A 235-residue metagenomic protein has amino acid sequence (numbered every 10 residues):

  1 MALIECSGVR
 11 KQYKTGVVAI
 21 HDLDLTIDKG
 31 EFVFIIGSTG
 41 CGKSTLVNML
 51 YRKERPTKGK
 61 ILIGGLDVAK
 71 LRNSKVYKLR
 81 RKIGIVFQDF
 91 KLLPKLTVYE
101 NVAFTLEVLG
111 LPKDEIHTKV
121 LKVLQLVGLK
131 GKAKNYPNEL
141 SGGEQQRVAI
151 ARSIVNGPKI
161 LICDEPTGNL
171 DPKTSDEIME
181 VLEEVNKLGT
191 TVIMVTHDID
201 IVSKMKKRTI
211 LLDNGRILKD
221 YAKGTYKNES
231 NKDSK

Functional and structural regions predicted by a protein language model:
Y51: Helix-to-loop junction immediately C-terminal to a conserved catalytic motif
G59-D67, L79: Conserved ABC transporter NBD signature motif
L96-A103: Short coil-to-helix segment of the ABC ATPase nucleotide-binding domain corresponding to the Q-loop/switch region
Y136-L140, E144: Conserved ABC ATPase signature
V155-K159: A short, proline-enriched helix->beta-strand linker immediately N-terminal to the Walker B motif in ABC-type P-loop
L161-D164: Catalytic Walker B motif of ABC-type/P-loop ATPase nucleotide-binding domains
